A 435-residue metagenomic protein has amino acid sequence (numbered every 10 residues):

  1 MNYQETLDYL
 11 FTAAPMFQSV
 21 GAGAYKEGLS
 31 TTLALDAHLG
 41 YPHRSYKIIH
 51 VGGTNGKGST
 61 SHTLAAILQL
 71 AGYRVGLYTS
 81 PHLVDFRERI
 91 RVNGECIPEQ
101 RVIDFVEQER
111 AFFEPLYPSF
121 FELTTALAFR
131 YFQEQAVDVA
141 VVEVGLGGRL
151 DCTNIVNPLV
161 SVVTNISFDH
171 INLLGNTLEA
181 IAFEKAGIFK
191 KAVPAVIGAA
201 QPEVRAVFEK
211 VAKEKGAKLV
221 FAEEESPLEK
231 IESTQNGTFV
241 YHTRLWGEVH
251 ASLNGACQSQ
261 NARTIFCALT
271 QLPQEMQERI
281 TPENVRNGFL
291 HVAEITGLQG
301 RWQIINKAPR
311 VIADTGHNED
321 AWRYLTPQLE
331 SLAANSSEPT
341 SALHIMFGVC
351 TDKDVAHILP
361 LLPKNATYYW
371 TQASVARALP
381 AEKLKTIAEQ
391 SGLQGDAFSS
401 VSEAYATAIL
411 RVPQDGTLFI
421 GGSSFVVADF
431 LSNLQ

Functional and structural regions predicted by a protein language model:
M1-G53, T60-H62, A66-A71: Short functional linear segments
A22-L29, A34-R44, L70-V156, N172-L174 (+1 more regions): ATP-dependent carboxylate-amine ligase catalytic core
L64, R149-L159, L431-Q435: Short Gly/Thr/Asp-enriched flexible loops that form oxyanion-binding sites at enzyme active sites
L64-Q69, F132, A388, L434: Hydrophobic alpha-helical packing residues
Y78, P194-A199, I345-M346, A366-S374: Short internal beta-strands
V139-E143, V160-L245, A262, F266-E283: Acidic, Mg2+-coordinating active-site environments of NTP-dependent enzymes
V139-V144, C152-V162, I166-H170, A180 (+1 more regions): Nucleotide phosphate-binding/pyrophosphate-handling subdomain across enzymes that bind or process nucleotide phosphates
Q201-V211, G216, V220, R310-A313 (+1 more regions): C-terminal helical cap/extension that packs against the catalytic core of soluble nucleotide-cofactor enzymes
